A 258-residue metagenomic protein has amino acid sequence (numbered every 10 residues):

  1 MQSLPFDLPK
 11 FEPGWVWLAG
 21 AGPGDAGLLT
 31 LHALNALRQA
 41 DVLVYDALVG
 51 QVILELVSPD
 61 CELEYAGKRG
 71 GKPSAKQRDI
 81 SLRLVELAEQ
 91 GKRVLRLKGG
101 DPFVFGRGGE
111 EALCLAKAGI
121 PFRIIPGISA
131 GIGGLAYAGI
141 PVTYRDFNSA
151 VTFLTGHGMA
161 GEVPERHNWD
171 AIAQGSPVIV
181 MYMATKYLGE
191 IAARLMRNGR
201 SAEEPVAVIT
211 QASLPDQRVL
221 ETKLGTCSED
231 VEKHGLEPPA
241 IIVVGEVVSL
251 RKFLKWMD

Functional and structural regions predicted by a protein language model:
M1-A26, L31-I128, G133, T226-S228 (+1 more regions): Class I S-adenosyl-L-methionine
Q2-F6, P13-V16, Q90-V94, A150 (+1 more regions): A contiguous loop/helix-start segment that scaffolds small-molecule binding in enzyme catalytic cores
F6, D25, D101-G175, R218-E221: Class I SAM-dependent methyltransferase SAM-binding "motif I" and its flanking Rossmann-like core
G27, L31, C61, Y65 (+9 more regions): Residues in flexible loops and secondary-structure boundaries
L56, Y137-A138, R194: Residue-level signal for well-ordered alpha-helical positions
C61-K68, G119-R123, V142-T152, G199-V208: Short hydrophobic/aromatic-enriched beta-strand-loop microsegments
R83-E86, P141, R194-R197: A generic secondary-structure signal
